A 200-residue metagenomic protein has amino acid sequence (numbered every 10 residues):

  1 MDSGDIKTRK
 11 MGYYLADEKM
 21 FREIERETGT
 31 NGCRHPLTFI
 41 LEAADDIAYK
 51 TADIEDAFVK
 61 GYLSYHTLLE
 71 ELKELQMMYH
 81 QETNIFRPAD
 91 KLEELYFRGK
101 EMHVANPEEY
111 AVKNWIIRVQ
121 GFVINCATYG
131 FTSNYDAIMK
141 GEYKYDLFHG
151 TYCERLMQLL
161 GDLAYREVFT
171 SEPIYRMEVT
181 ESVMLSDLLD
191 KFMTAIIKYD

Functional and structural regions predicted by a protein language model:
M1-P107, A111-K113: Sequence-structural signature of the catalytic-core scaffold of metal-dependent phosphohydrolases that act on
E18-F21, L72, A89, G121-I124 (+5 more regions): Alpha-helix initiation and N-capping motif
E27, A43-A57, V123-N134, D187-K191 (+1 more regions): Generic, well-ordered alpha-helical scaffold segments in large soluble proteins
G32-F39, E108-V119, F148, F169-T180: Non-transmembrane, amphipathic alpha-helical segments
A89-T151, R155-Q158: Long, amphipathic alpha-helical stalk/connector segments used for oligomerization, subunit docking, or mechanical
T128-D200: Substrate-recognition/cap regions that form aromatic- and gly/pro-loop-enriched pockets for small-molecule ligands
